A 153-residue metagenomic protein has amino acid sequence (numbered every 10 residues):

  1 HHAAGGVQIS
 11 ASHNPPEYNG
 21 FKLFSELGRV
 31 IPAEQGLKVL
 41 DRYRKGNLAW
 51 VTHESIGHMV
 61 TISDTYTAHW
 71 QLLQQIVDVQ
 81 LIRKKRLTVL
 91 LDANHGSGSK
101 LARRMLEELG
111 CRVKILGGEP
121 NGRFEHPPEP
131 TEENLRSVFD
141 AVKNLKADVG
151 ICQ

Functional and structural regions predicted by a protein language model:
H1-E26: Ferredoxin-reductase
H2-A4, L145-D148: Short acidic/histidine-rich motifs immediately flanking catalytic phosphotransfer sites in two-component signaling
N19-A147: Gly/Ser/Thr-enriched, mixed-charge loops and adjacent short helices that form phosphate/oxyanion-binding elements
